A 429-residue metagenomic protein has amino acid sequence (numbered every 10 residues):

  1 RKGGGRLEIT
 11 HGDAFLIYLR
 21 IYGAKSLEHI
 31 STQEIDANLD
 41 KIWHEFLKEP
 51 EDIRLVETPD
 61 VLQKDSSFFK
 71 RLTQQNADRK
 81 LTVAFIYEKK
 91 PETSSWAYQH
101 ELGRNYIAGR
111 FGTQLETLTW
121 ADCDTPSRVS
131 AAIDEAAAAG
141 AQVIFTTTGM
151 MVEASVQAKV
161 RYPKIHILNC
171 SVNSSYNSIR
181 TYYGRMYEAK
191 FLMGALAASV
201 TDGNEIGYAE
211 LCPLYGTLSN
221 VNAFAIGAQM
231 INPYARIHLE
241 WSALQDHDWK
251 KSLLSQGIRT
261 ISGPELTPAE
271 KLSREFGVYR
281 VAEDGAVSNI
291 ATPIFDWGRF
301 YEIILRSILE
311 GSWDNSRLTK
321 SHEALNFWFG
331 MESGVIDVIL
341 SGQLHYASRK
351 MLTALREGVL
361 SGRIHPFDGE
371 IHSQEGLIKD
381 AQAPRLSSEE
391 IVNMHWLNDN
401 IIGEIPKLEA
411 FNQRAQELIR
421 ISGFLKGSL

Functional and structural regions predicted by a protein language model:
G4-D65, G311-L429: Segments of small-molecule ligand-sensing domains
T82-G103, I107-R110, T119-P126, G149 (+1 more regions): Extracytoplasmic "Venus flytrap"
R104, L192-A235, L239, S321-Q343: An alpha-beta-alpha
T117-R128, A132, H238-Q245: Short beta->alpha junction loops
P126-A141, D246-G257: Short, well-structured alpha-helical segments in soluble
G140-G149, L168-C170, G257-T267, V287 (+2 more regions): Periplasmic-binding protein-like
V160-Y183: Flexible loop/hinge segments that line or gate small-molecule binding clefts
Y182-N204, I294-D314: Hydrophobic alpha-helical segments within soluble ligand-binding/sensing domains
